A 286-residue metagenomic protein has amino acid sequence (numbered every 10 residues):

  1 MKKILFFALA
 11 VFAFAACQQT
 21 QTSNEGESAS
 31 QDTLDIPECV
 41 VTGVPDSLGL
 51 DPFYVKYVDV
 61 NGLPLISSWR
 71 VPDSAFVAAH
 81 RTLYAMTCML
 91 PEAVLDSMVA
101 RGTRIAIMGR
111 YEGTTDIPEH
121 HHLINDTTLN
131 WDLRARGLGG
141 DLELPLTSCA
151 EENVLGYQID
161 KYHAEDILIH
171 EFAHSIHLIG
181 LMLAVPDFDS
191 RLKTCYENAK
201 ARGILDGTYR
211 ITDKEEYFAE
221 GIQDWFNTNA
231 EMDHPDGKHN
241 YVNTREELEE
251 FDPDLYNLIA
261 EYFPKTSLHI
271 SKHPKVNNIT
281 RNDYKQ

Functional and structural regions predicted by a protein language model:
M1-I4: Positively charged n-region of N-terminal signal peptides that target proteins for export
F6-L9: Sec-dependent N-terminal signal peptides
F14-A16: C-terminal motif of bacterial Sec signal peptides marking the signal peptidase cleavage site
Q18-T20: Sec-dependent signal peptide cleavage junction
E27-A29, T33-V55, V60-S68, P72-N198 (+1 more regions): Acidic/His-rich structured neighborhood in mature extracellular/periplasmic domains
V41, P45-P52, I66, L123-N153 (+2 more regions): Metalloprotease/metallohydrolase-associated module, dominated by Zn2+-dependent proteases
